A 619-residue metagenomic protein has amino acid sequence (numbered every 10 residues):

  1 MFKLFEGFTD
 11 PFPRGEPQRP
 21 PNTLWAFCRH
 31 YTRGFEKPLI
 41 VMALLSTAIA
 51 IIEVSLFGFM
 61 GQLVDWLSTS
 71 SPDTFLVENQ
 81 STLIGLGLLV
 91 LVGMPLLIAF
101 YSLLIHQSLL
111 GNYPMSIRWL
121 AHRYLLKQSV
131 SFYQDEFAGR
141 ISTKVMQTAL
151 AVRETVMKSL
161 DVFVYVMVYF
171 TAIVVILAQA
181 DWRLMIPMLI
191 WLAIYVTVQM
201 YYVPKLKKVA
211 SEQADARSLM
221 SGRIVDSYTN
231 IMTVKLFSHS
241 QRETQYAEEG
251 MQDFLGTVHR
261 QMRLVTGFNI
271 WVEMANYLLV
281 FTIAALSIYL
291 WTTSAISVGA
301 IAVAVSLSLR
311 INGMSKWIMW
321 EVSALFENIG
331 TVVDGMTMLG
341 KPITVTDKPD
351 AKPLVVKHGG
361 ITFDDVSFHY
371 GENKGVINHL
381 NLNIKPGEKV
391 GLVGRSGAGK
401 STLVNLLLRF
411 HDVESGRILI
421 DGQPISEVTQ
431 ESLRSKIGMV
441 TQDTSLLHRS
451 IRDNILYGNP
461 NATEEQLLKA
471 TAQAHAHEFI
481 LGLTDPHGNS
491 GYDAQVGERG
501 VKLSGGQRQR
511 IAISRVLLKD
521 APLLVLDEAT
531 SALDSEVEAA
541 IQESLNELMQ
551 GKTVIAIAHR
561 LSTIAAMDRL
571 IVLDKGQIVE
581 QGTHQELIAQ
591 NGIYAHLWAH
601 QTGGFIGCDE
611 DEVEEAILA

Functional and structural regions predicted by a protein language model:
M1-E53, S68-G87, Y101-L110, R123 (+8 more regions): Membrane-integrated ABC transporters
R29, R33-K37, V130-S131, Q147-V156 (+8 more regions): An intracellular "coupling" helix at the cytosolic face of ABC transporter transmembrane type-1 domains
G34, P38-I51, L91-P95, K158-E212 (+2 more regions): Transmembrane helices of ABC transporter permease
K37-Q62, L83, G87, I105-H106 (+6 more regions): Alpha-helical segments in transporter systems
L103-R123, V164-Y165, M188-M232, H239-Q252 (+5 more regions): Cytoplasmic coupling helices
H106, L110, Y124-T171, T229: Juxtamembrane loop-to-helix connectors within ABC transporter transmembrane domains
I176-A193, L264-V333, M338-L339: Helix-loop-helix
L354-A619: ABC-type nucleotide-binding domain
